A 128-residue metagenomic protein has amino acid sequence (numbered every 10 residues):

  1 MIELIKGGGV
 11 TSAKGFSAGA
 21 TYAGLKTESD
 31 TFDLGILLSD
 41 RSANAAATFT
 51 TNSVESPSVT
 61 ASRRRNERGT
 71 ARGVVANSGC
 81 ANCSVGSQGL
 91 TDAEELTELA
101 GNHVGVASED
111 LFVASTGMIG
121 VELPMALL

Functional and structural regions predicted by a protein language model:
M1-T50: N-terminal amphipathic/basic leader segments beginning at the initiator methionine
D30-D33, V54-S56, R68-G73, V106-D110: Short coil/turn connectors at secondary-structure junctions
F32, E55, R72, G89-L96 (+1 more regions): General structural feature for long, well-ordered alpha-helical segments within catalytic domains of soluble enzymes
L37-L38, V75-N77, V113-S115: Short beta-strand segments
R41, R64, G79-A81, T116-M118: Short, ordered loop/turn segments at secondary-structure junctions
N44-E67: Glycine-rich oxoanion-binding loops at beta->alpha junctions
V75-G105: Alpha-helical support elements that line or immediately flank enzyme active sites and cofactor-binding pockets
E94-E95, L99-L128: Glycine-rich, mobile lid/loop segments that gate access to catalytic sites or pores
